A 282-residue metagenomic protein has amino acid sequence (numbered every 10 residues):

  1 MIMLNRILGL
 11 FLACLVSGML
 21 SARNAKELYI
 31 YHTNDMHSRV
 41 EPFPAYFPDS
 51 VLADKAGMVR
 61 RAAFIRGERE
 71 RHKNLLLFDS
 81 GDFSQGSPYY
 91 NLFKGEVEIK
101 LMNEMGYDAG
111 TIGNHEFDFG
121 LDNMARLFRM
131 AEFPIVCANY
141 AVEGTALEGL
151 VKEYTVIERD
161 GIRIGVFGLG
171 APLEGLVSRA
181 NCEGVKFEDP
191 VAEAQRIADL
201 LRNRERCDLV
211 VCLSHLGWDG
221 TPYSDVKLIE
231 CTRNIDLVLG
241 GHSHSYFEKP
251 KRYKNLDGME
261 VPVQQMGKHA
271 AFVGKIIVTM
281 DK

Functional and structural regions predicted by a protein language model:
I2-A13: Sec-dependent signal peptide recognition, specifically the positively charged N-region followed immediately by
L12-S21: Hydrophobic h-region of N-terminal signal peptides that target proteins for export in Gram-negative bacteria
A22-K282: Acidic, metal/ion-coordinating pockets
